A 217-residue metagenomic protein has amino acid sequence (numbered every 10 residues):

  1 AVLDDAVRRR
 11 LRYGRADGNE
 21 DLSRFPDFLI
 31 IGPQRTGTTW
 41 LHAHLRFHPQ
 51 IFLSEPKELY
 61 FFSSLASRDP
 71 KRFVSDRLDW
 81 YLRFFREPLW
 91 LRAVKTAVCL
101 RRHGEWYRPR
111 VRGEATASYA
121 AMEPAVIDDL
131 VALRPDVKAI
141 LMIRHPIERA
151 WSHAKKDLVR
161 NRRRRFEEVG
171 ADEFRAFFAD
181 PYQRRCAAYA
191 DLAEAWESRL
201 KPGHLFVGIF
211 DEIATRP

Functional and structural regions predicted by a protein language model:
A1-T116, L133, V137, I147-H153 (+2 more regions): PAPS-dependent sulfotransferase catalytic core
W40, P124-A125, D191: Generic recognition of short, well-ordered alpha-helical segments
A43, D128, E194: Active-site phosphate/pyrophosphate- and oxyanion-stabilizing loops and adjacent acidic/basic residues in soluble
P70-S75, Y119-P124, R184, E212-R216: Acidic-and-aromatic substrate-binding clefts and catalytic sites of carbohydrate-active enzymes
L78-D79, R160-P217: PAPS-dependent sulfotransferase catalytic domain
G113, K138-I140, F206-G208: Hydrophobic/aromatic beta-strand patches that form the interior of the parallel beta-sheet core in alpha/beta enzyme
T116, I143-R144, I209-E212: Short, well-ordered beta-to-alpha junction loops that form the rim of enzyme active sites and present histidine/acidic
M122-L141: ATP-dependent NMP and nucleoside kinases share a basic, alpha-helical "lid"
